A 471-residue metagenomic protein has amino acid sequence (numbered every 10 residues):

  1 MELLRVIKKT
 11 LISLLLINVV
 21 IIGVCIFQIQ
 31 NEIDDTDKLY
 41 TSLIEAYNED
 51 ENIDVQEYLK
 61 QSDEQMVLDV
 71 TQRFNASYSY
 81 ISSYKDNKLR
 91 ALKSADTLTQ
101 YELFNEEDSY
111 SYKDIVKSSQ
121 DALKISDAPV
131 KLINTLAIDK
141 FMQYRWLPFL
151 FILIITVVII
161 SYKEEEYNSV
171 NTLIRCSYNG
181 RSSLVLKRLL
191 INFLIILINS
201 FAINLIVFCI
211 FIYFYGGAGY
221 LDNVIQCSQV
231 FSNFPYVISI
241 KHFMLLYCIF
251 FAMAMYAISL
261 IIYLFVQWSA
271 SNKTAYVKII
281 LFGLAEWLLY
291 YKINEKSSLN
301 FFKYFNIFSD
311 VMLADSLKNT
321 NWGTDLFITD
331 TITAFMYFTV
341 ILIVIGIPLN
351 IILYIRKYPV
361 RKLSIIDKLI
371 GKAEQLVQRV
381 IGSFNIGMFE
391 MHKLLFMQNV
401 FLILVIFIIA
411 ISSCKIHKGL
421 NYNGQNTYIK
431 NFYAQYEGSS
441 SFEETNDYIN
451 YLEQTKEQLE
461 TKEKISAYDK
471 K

Functional and structural regions predicted by a protein language model:
M1, I159-I195, N385-M391, L395: Helix-loop-helix units of permease transmembrane domains in multi-pass membrane transporters, especially ABC
L4-L16, N87-E102, F149, L186-S200 (+2 more regions): Alpha-helical transmembrane segments and their helix-start/interface "positive-inside/aromatic belt" motifs in integral
V6-I7, S177, F265-S269, L394-L395: Transmembrane helix irregularities
I12-C25, I249, M253-I262, W287 (+2 more regions): Alpha-helical transmembrane segments of multi-pass membrane transporters/translocases
I17-I26, A91-L103, I155, F193-Y213 (+2 more regions): Hydrophobic alpha-helical membrane-insertion segments
N18-E51, S111-E165, L186-Q267, S412-E460: Secretory targeting signals
I33-K38, G217-H242, K273-D367, N421-K430: Terminal transmembrane helical anchor/hairpin motif
A46-I125, S439, E443-K471: Long, solvent-exposed extracytoplasmic domains/loops
